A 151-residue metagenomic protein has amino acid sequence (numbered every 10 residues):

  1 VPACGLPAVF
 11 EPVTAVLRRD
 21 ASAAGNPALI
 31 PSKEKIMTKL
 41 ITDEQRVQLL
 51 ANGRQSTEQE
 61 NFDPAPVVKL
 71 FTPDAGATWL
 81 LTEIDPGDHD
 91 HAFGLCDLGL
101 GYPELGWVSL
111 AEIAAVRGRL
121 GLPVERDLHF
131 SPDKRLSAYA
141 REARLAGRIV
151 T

Functional and structural regions predicted by a protein language model:
P7, A15, A24-A28: Intrinsically disordered, low-complexity segments enriched in serine/proline and basic residues
R18-R19: Basic polycationic patches enriched in arginine
N26-A75, A146-T151: N-terminal domain-onset segments
G76-L80: Functional cores of ribonucleases/endoribonucleases
L81-R119: Acidic, aromatic-enriched beta-alpha/helix-loop junctions
P103-V150: Helix-rich interaction surfaces within compact, conserved domain-sized segments that mediate assembly or partner
